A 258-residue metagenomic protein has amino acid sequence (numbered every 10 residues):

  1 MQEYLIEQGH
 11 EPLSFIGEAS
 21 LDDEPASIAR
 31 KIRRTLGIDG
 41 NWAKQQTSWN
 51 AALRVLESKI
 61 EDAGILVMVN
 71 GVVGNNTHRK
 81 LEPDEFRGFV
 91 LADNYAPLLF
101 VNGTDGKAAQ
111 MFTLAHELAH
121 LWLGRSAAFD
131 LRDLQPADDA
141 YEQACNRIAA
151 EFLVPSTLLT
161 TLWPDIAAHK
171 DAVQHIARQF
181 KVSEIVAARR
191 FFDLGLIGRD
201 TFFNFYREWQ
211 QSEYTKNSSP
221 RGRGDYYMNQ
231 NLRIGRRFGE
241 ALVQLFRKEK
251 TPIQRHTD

Functional and structural regions predicted by a protein language model:
M1-D258: Active-site hotspot residues in diverse enzymes, especially metal/ion-binding acidic/histidine motifs
